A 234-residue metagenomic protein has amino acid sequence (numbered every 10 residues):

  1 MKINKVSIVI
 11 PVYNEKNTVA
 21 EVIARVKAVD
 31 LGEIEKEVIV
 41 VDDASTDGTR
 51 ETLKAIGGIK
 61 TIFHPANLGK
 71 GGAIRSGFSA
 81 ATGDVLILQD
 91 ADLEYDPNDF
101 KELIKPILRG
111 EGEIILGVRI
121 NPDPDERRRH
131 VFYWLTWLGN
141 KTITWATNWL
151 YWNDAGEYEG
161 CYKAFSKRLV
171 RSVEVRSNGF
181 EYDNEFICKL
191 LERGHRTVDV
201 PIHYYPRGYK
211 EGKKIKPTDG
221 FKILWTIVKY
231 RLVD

Functional and structural regions predicted by a protein language model:
K5-S7, E37, E185: Cell-envelope/extracellular polymer assembly enzymes that use nucleotide-activated donors
E15-T18, S45, K70, D96: Donor nucleotide-sugar binding loop of glycosyltransferases
E15-V29: Short, well-formed alpha-helical segments that are part of the catalytic scaffolds of diverse glycosyltransferases
I23, K27, I34-A44, I62-H64: Short beta-strand/loop segment that forms part of the nucleotide-sugar
D42-R50, L93: A conserved acidic beta->alpha catalytic loop
K60, H64-A66, G72-A80, P97-F180 (+2 more regions): Acceptor/aglycone-binding surface of glycosyltransferases and processive sugar-polymer synthases
L86: Short aromatic/hydrophobic "clamp" motif used to bind/position activated sugar donors
N153-D154, V175-N178, I187-Y205: Catalytic donor-sugar/metal-binding loop of nucleotide-sugar-dependent glycosyltransferases
